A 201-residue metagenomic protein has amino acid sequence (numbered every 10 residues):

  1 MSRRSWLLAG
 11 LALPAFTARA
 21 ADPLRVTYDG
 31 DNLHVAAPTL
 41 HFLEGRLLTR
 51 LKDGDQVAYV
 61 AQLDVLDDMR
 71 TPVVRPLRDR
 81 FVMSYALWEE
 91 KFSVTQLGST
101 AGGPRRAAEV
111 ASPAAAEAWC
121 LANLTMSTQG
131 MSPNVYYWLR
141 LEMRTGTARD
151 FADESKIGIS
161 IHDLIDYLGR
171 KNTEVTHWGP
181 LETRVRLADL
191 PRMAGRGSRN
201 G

Functional and structural regions predicted by a protein language model:
R3-L7: N-terminal export leaders
A18-A20: Boundary at the C-terminal end of the N-terminal hydrophobic targeting segment
P23-Y28: Short amphipathic beta-strand and strand-loop transition segments with alternating hydrophobic
D29-D53: N-terminal targeting signals for Sec/Tat export/insertion, comprising classic cleavable signal peptides
P38-L43, Q62-L66, E142-R144: Generic short beta-strand segments
R50-M126, M131: Structured domain cores in non-transmembrane regions
G130-G201: Glycine-rich, aromatic-bearing surface loops/beta-hairpins
